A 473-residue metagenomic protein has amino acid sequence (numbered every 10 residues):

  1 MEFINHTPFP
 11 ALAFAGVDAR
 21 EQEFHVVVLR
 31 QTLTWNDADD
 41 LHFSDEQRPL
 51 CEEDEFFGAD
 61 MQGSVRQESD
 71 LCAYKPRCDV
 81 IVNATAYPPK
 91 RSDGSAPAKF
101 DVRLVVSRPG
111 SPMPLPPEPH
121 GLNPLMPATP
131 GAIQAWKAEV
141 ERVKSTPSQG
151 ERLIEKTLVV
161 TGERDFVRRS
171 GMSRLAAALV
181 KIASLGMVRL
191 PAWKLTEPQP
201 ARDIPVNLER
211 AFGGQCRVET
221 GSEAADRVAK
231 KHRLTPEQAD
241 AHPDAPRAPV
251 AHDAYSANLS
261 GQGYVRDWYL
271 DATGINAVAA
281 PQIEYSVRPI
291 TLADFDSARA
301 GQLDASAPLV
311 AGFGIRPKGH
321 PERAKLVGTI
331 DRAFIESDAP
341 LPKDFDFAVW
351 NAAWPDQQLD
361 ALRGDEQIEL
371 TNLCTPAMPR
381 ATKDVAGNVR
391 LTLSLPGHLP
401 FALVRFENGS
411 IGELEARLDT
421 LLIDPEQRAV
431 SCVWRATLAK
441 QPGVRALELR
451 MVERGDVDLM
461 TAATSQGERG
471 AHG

Functional and structural regions predicted by a protein language model:
E2-G473: Extended intrinsically disordered or low-complexity segments
